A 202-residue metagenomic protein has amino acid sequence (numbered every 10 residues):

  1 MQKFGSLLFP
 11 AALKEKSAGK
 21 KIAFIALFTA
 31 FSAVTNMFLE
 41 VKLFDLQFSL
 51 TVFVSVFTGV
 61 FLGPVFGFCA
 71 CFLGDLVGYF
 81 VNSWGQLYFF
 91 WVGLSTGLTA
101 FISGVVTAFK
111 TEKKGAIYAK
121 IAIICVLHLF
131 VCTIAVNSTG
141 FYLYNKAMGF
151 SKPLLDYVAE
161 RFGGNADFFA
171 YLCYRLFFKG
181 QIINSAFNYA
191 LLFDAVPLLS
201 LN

Functional and structural regions predicted by a protein language model:
M1-N202: Loop-helix junctions at membrane interfaces
